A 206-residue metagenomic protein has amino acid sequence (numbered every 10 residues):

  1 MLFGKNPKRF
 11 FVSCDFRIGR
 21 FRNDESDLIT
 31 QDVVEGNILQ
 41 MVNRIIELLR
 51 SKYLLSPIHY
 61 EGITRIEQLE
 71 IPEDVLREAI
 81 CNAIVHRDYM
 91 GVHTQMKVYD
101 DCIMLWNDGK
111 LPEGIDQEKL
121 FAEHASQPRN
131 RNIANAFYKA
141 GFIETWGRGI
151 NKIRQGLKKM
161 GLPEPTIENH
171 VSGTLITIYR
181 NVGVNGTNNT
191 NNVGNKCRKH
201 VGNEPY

Functional and structural regions predicted by a protein language model:
L2-Y206: C-terminal regulatory or interaction extensions
